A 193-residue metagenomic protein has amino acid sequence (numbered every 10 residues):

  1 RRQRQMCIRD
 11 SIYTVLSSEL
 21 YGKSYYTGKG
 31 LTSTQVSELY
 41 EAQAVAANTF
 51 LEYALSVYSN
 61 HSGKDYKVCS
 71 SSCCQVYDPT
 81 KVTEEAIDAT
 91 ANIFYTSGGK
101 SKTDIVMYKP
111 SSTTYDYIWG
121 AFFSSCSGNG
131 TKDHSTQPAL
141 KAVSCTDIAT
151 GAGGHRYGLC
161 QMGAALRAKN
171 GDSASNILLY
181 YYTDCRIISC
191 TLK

Functional and structural regions predicted by a protein language model:
R1-Q5, R9-K193: Conserved, single-site charged/polar hotspot
